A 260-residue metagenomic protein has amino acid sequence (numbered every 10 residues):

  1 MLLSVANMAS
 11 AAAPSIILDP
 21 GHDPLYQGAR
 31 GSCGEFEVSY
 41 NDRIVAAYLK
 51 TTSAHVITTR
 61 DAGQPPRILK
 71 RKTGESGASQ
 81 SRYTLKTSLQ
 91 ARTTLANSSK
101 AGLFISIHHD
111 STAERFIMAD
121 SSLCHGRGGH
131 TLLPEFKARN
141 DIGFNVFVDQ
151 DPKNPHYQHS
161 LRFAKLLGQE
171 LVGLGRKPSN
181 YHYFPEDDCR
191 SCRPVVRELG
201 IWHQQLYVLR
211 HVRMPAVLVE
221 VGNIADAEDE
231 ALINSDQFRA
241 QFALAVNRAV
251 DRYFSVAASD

Functional and structural regions predicted by a protein language model:
M1-D260: Catalytic-site microenvironment of enzymes that process N-acetyl-hexosamine-containing cell-wall polysaccharides
